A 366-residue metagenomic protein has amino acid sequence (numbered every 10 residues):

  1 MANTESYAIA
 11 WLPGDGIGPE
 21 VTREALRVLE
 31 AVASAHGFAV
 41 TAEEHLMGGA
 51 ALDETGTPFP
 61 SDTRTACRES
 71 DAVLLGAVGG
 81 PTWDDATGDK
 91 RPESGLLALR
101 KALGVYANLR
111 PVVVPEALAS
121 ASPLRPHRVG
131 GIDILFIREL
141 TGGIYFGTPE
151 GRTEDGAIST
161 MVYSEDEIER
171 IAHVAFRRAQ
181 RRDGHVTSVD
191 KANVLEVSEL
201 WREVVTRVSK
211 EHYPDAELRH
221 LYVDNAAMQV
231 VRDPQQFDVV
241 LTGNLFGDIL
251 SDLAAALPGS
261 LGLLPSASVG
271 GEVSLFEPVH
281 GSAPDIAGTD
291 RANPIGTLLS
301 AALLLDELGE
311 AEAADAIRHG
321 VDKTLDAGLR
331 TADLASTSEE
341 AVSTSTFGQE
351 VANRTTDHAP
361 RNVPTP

Functional and structural regions predicted by a protein language model:
T4-A8, R68-A72, V105-Y106, L124 (+8 more regions): Short coil/turn connectors at secondary-structure junctions
S6, A10-R27, V32-A33, T153-D224 (+1 more regions): Glycine-rich phosphate/diphosphate-binding loop of Rossmann-like nucleotide-binding domains
D15-G18, D71, I137, A175 (+4 more regions): Buried hydrophobic positions in well-ordered alpha/beta secondary-structure cores of metabolic enzymes
A25, L29, V205, T297-L305 (+1 more regions): Buried hydrophobic packing segments
G37-S61, M228-V230: N-terminal beta-loop-helix "entrance" segment that forms/cooperates in small-molecule cofactor or anionic ligand
G49-L52, V113, V230-L329: Glycine-rich phosphate/nucleotide-binding loop
D53-I158, L245-G247: N-terminal glycine-rich phosphate/adenylate-binding segment common to multiple enzyme folds
D285-A287, E307-P366: Internal helix-turn-beta structural module
